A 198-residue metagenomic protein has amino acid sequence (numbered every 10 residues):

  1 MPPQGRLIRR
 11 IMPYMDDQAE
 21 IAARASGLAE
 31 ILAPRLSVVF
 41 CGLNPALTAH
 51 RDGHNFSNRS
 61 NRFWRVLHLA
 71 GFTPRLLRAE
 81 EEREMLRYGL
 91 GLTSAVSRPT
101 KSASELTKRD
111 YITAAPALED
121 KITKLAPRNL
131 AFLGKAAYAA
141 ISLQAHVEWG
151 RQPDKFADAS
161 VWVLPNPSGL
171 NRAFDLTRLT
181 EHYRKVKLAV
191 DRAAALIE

Functional and structural regions predicted by a protein language model:
M1: Interfaces that engage single-stranded nucleic acids at replication/repair/recombination sites
Q4-S37, R59, V66, S102-L118 (+1 more regions): C-terminal capping/extension of enzyme domains
S26-A33, L76-M85, D120-K121: Short amphipathic alpha-helices and their capping/turn segments at secondary-structure boundaries
F40-L43: N-terminal nucleotide-binding beta1-loop-alpha1 segment
P45-L47, S97, A137, S168: Short, glycine/serine-rich, charged loops/turns that create anion-binding and catalytic segments at active sites
A49-D52, A139-L143, A173-F174: Short glycine-/acidic-enriched loop or helix-start segments at secondary-structure transitions that form or flank
A49-R109: Short, surface-exposed acidic-centric catalytic microdomains
R87-I141: Internal catalytic-core helix/loop-beta-alpha segment that presents or stabilizes conserved functional determinants
